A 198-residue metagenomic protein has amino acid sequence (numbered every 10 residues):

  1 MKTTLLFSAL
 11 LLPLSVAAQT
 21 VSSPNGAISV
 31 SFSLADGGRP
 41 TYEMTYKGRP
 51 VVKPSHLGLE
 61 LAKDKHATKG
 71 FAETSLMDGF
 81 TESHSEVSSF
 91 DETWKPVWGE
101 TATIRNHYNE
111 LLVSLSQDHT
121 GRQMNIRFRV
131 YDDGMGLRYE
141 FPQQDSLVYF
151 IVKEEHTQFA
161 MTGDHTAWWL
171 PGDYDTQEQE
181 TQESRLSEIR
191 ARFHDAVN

Functional and structural regions predicted by a protein language model:
T3-V16: Sec-dependent N-terminal signal peptides
T20-N198: N-terminal accessory beta-strand-rich subdomains and adjacent acidic, glycine-rich linkers that precede catalytic cores
